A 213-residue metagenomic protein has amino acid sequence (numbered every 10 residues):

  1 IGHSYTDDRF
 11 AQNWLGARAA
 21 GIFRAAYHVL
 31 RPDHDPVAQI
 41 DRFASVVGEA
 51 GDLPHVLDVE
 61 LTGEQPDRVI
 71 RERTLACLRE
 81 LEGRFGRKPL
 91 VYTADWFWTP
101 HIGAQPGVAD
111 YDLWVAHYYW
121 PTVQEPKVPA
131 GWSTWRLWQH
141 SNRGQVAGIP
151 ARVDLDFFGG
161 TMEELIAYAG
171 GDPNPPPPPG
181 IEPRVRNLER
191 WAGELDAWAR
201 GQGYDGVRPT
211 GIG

Functional and structural regions predicted by a protein language model:
I1-R87: Substrate-binding cleft of extracellular glycoside hydrolase catalytic domains
R18-G21, V47, G51, E82-F85 (+5 more regions): Sec/Tat-exported extracytoplasmic proteins
H28, A44-V47, D58, G86-L90 (+5 more regions): Catalytic cores of transferase enzymes with a strong primary signal for eukaryotic protein kinases
L53-V128: Catalytic domains of cell-wall/extracellular-matrix polysaccharide-remodeling enzymes, centered on de-N-acetylation
A104-G180: Functionally critical loop-and-helix segments that line ligand-binding/catalytic clefts of soluble enzyme domains
P177-R208: Amphipathic alpha-helical oligomerization/assembly segments
I212-G213: Short, solvent-exposed mixed-charge patches
